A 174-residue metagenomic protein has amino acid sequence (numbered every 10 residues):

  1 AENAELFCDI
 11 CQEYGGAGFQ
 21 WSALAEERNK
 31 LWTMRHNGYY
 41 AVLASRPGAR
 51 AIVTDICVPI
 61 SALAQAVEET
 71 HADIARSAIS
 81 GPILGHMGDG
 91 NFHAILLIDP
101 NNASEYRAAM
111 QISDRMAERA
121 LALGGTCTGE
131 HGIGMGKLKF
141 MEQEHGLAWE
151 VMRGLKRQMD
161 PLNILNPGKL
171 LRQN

Functional and structural regions predicted by a protein language model:
A1-I112, R119, L123: C-terminal substrate-recognition/cap domain of FAD-linked oxidoreductases
Q20-R35, C127-Q143, Q173-N174: Short proline/glycine- and acidic-rich turn/helix-capping motifs at secondary-structure junctions
T54, A94-L96, H131, K137 (+1 more regions): A structural signal for short, well-ordered beta-strand segments
P59, A94, M116, H131 (+2 more regions): Hydrophobic, well-ordered secondary-structure elements that form the walls of internal hydrophobic environments
A109-S113, W149-M152: Short amphipathic alpha-helical surface patches that serve as generic macromolecular interface elements
R115-T126, E142-Q143, R157: Short basic/hydrophobic patches in alpha-helices and adjacent helix-turn junctions that form amphipathic surface motifs
L121-I133, G146, P161-L165: Alpha-helix capping/hinge segments and adjacent helical runs
L138-N174: Activity-critical C-terminal alpha-helical subdomain
